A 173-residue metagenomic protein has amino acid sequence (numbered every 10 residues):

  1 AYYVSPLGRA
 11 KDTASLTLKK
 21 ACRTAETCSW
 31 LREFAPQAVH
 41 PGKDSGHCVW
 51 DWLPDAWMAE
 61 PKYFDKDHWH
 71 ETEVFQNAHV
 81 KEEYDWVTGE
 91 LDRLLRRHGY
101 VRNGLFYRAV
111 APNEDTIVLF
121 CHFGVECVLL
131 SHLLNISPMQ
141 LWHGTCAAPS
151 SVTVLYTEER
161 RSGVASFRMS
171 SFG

Functional and structural regions predicted by a protein language model:
A1-W69: Phosphate-coordination/substrate-recognition cap region in phosphate-metabolizing enzymes
Y3, E114-C121, V125: Beta-strand elements within well-structured catalytic alpha/beta cores of enzymes that handle phosphate/sulfate esters
K11, F123, P149: Conserved glycosyltransferase catalytic-site signature
T13, W86, E90-L94, V125 (+1 more regions): Amphipathic alpha-helical segments that form well-ordered structural scaffolds and often line/cohere around active
L16-K20, L94, H132: Alpha-helical structural signal in soluble globular domains
F34-W52, V101, L105-T116, C127-G173: Acidic, low-complexity terminal tails and accessory targeting/binding regions of phosphate-metabolizing enzymes
P54-K62, V80-R93, T157-G173: A short, terminal or domain-edge coil/loop segment
T72-F106: Internal catalytic-core helix/loop-beta-alpha segment that presents or stabilizes conserved functional determinants
